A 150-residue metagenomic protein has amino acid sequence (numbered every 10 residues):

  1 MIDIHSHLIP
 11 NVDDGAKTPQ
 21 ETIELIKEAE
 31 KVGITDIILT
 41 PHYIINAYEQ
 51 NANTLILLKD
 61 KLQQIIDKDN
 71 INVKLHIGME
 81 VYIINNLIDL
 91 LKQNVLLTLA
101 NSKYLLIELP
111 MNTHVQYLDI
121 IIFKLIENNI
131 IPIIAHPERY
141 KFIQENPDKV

Functional and structural regions predicted by a protein language model:
M1-N72: An N-terminally biased module of ancient metal coordination in phosphate/nucleic-acid-related enzymes
E49-V150: Extended substrate/RNA-proximal surfaces in nucleic-acid metabolism proteins
